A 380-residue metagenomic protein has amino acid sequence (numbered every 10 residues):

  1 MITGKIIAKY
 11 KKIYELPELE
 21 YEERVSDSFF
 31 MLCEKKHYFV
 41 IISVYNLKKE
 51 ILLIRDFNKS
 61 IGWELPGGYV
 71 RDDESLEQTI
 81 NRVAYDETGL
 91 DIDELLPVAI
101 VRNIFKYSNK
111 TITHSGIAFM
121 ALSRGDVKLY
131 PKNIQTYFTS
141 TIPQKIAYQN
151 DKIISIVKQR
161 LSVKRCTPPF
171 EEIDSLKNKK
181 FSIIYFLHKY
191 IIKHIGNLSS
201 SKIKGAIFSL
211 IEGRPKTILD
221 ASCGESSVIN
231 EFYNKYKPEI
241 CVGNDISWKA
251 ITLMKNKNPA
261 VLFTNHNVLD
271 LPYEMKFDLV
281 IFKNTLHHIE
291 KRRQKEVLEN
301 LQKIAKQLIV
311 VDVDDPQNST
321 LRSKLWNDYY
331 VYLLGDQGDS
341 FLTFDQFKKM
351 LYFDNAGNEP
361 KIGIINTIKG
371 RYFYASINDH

Functional and structural regions predicted by a protein language model:
I2-I41: Acidic, metal-coordinating catalytic segment for phosphate/diphosphate chemistry, firing primarily on the Nudix
E23-S28, L32, A99-R102, K164-P272 (+3 more regions): Class I (Rossmann-like) S-adenosyl-L-methionine-dependent methyltransferase catalytic domain, capturing the SAM-binding
N46-E87, Y329: Conserved Nudix-box catalytic region and its N-terminal flanking loop in Nudix hydrolases and closely related
V70-L96, V101-Q159: Unchanged
L129, E290-K291: Helix-capping/helix-break motifs at membrane-protein junctions, especially on the cytosolic side just before or after
K216, D278, K306: Conserved acidic residues
I281: A conserved beta-strand element that flanks and buttresses the S-adenosyl-L-methionine
N284-T285: Short catalytic micro-motifs in class I SAM-dependent methyltransferases
